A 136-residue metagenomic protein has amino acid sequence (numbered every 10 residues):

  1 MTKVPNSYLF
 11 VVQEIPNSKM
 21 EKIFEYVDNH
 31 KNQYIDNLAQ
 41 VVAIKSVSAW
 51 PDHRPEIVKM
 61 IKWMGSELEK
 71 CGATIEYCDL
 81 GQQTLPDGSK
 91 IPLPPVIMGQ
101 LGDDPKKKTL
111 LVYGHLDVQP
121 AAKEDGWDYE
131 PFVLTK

Functional and structural regions predicted by a protein language model:
V4, V11-E14: Acidic, Ala/Val/Gly-enriched low-complexity intrinsically disordered segments
Y8-V11, Q40: Residue-level detector of alpha-helical hydrophobic segments embedded in or interacting with membranes
I15, K19-K136: Acidic/His- and Gly-rich active-site-bordering loop/insert found across diverse amide/peptide-bond hydrolases
